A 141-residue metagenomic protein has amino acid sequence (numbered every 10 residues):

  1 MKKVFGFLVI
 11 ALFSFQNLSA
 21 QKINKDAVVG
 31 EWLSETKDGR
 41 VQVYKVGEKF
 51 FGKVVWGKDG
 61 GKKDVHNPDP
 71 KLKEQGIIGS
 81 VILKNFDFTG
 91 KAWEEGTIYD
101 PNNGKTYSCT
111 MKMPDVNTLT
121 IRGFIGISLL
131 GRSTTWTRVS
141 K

Functional and structural regions predicted by a protein language model:
M1-K22: Bacterial Sec-dependent N-terminal signal peptides
S19-E31: N-terminal helix-cap/turn-to-beta initiation motif at the start of protein domains
V28-R40, T134-K141: K/E-rich alpha-helical interaction surfaces of small helical-bundle regulatory domains
E35-K37, Y44-D100, T106-Y107: Central antiparallel beta-sheet cores of small beta-barrel/beta-sandwich binding domains
K37-R40, G104-S108, R122, L130-S133: Short, surface-exposed coil-to-beta transition loops
G90, M113-D115: Residue-level recognition of beta-strand termini and adjacent short loop/turns
P101, K112, G126-I127: Short polar/acidic secondary-structure junctions
T118, I125-K141: Edge beta-strand at a domain terminus
